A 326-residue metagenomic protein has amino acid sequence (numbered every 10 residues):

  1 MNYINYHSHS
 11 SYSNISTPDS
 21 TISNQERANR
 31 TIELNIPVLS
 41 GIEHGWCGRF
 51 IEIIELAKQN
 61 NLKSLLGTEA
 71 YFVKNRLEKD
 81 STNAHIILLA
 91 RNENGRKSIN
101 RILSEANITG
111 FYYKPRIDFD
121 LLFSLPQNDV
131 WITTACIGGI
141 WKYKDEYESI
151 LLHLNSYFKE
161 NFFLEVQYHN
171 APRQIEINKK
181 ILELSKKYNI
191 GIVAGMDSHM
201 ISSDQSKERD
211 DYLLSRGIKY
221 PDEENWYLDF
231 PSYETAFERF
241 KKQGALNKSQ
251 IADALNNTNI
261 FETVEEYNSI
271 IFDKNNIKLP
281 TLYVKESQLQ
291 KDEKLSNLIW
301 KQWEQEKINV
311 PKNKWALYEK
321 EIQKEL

Functional and structural regions predicted by a protein language model:
M1-I4, V130, L246-L326: Non-catalytic structural connector segments
M1-N60, R101-S203, W300-L326: Domain-core and long-helix interface of multi-subunit machines
E43, L89, K144, A171 (+5 more regions): Hydrophobic alpha-helical scaffolding
W46-Y112: Hydrophobic or amphipathic alpha-helical targeting/insertion segments
K63-T68, R76, V193, M200-Q205 (+1 more regions): Phosphate/diphosphate-binding loops
L77-L88, I102-L103, N178-L182, K207-D210 (+1 more regions): Short, surface-exposed amphipathic charged segments that create phosphate/polyanion-binding patches used for binding
L89-R91, A135-I137, Q167, L282 (+1 more regions): Structured loops at beta-to-helix junctions and adjacent beta-edge loops in soluble globular domains
